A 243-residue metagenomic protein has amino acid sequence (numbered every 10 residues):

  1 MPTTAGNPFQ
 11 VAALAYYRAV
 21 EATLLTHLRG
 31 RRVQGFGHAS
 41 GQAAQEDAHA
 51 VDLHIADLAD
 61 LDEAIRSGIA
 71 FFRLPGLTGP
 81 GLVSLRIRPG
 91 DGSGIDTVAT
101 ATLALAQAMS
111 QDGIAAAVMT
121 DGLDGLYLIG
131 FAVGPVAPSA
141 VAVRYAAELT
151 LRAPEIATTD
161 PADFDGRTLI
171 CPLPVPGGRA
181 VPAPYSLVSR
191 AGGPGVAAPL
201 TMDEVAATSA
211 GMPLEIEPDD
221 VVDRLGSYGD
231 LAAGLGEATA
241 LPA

Functional and structural regions predicted by a protein language model:
M1-L14, A22-L25, R29-G30, R66 (+4 more regions): C-terminal accessory nucleic-acid interaction domains of nucleic acid-metabolism proteins
R18: Basic nucleic-acid-binding interfaces
R32-Q34: Amphipathic alpha-helical blocks
F36-A43, G122-F131, T158-C171: Beta-rich nucleic-acid/ligand-interaction surfaces
A39-D52, V181: Acidic, small/polar residue-enriched beta-strand/turn segments
H54, L58-L123, A132-V136, A243: Signature for HUH/AEP ssDNA processing cores
A104, Y127, R144-E148: Non-catalytic alpha-helical scaffold/packing segments enriched in small hydrophobic residues
